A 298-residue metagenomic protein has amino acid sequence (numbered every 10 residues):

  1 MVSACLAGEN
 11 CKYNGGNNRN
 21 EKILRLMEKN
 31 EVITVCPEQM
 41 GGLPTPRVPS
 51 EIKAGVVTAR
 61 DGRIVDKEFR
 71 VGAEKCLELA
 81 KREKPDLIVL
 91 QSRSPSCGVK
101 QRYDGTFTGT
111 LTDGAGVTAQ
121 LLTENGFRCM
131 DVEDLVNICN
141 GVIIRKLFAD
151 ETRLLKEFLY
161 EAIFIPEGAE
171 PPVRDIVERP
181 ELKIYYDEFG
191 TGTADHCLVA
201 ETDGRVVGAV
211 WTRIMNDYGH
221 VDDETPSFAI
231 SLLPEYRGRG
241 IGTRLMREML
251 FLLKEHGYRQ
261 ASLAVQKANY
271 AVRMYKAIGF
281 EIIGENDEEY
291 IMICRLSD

Functional and structural regions predicted by a protein language model:
N18-R60: Short, surface-exposed acidic-centric catalytic microdomains
M40, S50-I52, V56-K75, L79 (+1 more regions): Divalent-metal-activated hydrolytic enzyme cores
F127, K276-N286: Conserved acetyl-CoA-binding loop of GNAT-fold acetyltransferases
V142-E157: A short beta-loop-alpha structural element at the N-terminal edge of CoA-dependent acyl/N-acetyltransferase catalytic
I163-I165, P171-E224, A229-L233: Acetyl-CoA-dependent GNAT
A229, G238-E255, V272, K276-A277: Conserved acetyl-CoA-binding loop-helix of GNAT-fold acetyltransferases
G242, M246, A268-A271, E288-C294: Short glycine/proline-centered loop/turn elements that form peptide/ligand docking sites
L253-Q266: Conserved GNAT acetyl-CoA-binding A-motif
